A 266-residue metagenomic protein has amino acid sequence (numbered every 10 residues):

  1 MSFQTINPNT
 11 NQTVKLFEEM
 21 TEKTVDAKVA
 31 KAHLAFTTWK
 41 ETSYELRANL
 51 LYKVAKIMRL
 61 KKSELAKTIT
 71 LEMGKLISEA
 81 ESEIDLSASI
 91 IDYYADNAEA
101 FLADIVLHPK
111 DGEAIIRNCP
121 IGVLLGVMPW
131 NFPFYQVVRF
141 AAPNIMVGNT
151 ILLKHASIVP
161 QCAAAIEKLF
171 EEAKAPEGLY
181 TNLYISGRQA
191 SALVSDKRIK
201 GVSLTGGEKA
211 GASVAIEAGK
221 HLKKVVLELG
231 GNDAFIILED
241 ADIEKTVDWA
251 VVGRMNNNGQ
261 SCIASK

Functional and structural regions predicted by a protein language model:
M1-G112: N-terminal Rossmann-like NAD(P)+-binding subdomain of aldehyde/semialdehyde dehydrogenases
D104-P176: Conserved small-residue-rich beta-alpha loop and adjacent elements that most often cradle the phosphate/pyrophosphate
E113-A114, N182-K200: A structured beta-alpha segment of the ubiquitous adenosine-cofactor-binding alpha/beta core
N118-V123, V147-N149, P176-G178, R198-K200 (+4 more regions): Short coil/turn connectors at secondary-structure junctions
A141-A142, A190, G211, K266: Generic hydrophobic/aromatic pocket-lining and core-packing "Φ" positions
N149, K154-A156, Y184, T205 (+1 more regions): Short beta->alpha connector loops at strand-helix junctions that form conserved, small/polar/Pro-enriched
K209-K266: ALDH superfamily catalytic-core signature
